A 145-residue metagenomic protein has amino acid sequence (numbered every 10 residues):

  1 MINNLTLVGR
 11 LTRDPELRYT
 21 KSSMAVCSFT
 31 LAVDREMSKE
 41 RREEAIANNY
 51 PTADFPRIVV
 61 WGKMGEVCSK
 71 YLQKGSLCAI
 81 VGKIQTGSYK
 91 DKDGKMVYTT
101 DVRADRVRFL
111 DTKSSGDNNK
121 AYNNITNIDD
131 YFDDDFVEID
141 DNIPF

Functional and structural regions predicted by a protein language model:
M1-I2, S22, R41-N48, K95 (+1 more regions): Acidic, gly/ser/pro-rich intrinsically disordered tails
L5-L11, L31, Q73-Q85, A104-V107: OB-fold and OB-like beta-barrel modules that bind single-stranded nucleic acids
L5-T52, S88, Y98: Core FKBP-type peptidyl-prolyl cis-trans isomerase
S28, D101, N142: A residue-level signal for beta-strand positions that form part of recognition/binding surfaces within mature
R35, M64, I84, R106-R108 (+1 more regions): Short, flexible active-site-adjacent loop segments at beta-strand->alpha-helix junctions, enriched in small/polar
P56, Y98-R106: Hydrophobic alpha-helical segments of small multi-pass membrane proteins
I58-V97: Beta-rich strand-turn-strand
